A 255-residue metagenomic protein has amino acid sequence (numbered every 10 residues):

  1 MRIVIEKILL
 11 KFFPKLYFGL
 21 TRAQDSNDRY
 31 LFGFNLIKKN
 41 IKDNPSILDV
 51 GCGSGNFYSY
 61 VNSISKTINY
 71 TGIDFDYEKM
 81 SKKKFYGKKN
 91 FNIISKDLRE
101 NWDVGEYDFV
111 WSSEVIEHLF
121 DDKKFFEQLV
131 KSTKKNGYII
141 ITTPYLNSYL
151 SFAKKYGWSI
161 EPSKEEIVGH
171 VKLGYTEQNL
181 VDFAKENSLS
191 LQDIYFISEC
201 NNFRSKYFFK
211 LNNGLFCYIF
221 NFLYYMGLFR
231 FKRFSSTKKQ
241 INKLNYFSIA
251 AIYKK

Functional and structural regions predicted by a protein language model:
M1-G105, F109, S113, K123-F126 (+6 more regions): Conserved N-terminal segment of class I S-adenosyl-L-methionine
K42, F120, K134: Short conserved AdoMet
K83-F85, L150-K155, F203-F209: Short aromatic-enriched loop/helix-cap "lid" or pocket-rim segments at secondary-structure transitions that line
S113-I116, T142: Residues lining the SAM
K124-Y138: A short glycine-rich, Lys/Arg-flanked "PGG" loop and its adjoining helix->strand segment in the class I
I140-P162: Conserved class I S-adenosyl-L-methionine
P162-N179: Acceptor-substrate binding/catalytic loop of class I
L189-C200: Conserved S-adenosyl-L-methionine
